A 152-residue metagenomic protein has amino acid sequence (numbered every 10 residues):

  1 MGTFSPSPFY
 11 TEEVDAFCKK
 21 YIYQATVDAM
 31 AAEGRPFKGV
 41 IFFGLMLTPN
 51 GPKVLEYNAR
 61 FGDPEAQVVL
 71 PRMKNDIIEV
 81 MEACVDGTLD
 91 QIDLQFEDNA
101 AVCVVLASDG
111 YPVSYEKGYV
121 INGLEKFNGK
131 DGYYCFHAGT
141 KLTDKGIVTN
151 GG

Functional and structural regions predicted by a protein language model:
M1-V68: Internal nucleotide-binding/catalytic subdomain
G2-S5, Y10, K38, G62 (+6 more regions): Generic, ordered loop/turn and secondary-structure boundary motif
S7-K19, D63-A83, V120-F136: Gly/Ser/Thr-rich active-site loops/lids in small-molecule metabolic enzymes that frequently grip phosphoryl groups
Y21, P49, I77, Q91 (+1 more regions): Catalytic core of tubulin tyrosine ligase-like
N58-V69, G110-P112, T140-T143: Glycine-rich phosphate/pyrophosphate-binding beta-alpha loops
A83-G152: Peripheral (often C-terminal) accessory segments that flank ATP-dependent C-N-forming ligase machineries
